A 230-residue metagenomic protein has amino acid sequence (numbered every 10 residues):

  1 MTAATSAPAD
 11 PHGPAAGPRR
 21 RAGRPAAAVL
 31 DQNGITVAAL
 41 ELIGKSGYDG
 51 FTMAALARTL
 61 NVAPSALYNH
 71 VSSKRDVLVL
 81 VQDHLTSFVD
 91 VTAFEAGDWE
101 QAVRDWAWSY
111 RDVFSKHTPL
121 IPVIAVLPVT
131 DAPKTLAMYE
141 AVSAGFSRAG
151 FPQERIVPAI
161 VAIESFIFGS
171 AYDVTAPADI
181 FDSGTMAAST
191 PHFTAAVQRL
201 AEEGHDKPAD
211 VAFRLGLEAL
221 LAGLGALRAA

Functional and structural regions predicted by a protein language model:
M1-L30, A195-E203: N-terminal intrinsically disordered/low-complexity leader segments
N33-K45, D76-F94, Q101, D105-S109 (+2 more regions): Alpha-helical structural segments
G34, A38-D76, L80: Helix-turn-helix
L42, V113, G145, G223: Short alpha-helical functional segments enriched in proximate histidine and acidic residues
V91-A137, I163: Hydrophobic alpha-helical connector segments
M138-A187, L224-L227: Hydrophobic alpha-helical bundle segments that form small-molecule/ligand-binding pockets
F181-A230: A structured, mid-to-C-terminal "fold-capping" secondary-structure block
